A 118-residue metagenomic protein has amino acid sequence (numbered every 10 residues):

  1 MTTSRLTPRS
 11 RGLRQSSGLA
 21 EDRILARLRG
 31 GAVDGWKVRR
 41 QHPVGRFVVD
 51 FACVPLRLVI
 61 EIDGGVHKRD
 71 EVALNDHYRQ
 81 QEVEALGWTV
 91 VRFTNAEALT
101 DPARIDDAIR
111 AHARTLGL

Functional and structural regions predicted by a protein language model:
M1-K37, A85, R114-L118: Solvent-exposed, charged helical/coil patches that constitute nucleic-acid or partner-interaction surfaces
R9-S17, R40, G45-L116: Basic, amphipathic alpha-helical patches used to engage nucleic acids or provide basic targeting signals, exemplified
